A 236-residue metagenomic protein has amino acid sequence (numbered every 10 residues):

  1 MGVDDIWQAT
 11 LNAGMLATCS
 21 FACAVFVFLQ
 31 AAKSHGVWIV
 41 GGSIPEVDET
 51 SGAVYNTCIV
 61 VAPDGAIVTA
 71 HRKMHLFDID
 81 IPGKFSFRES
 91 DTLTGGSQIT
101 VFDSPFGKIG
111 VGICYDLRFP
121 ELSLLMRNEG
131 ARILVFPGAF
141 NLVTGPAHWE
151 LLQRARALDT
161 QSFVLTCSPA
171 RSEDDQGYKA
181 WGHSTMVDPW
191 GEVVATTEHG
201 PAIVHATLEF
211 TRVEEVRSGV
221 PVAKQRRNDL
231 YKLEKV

Functional and structural regions predicted by a protein language model:
G2-C19, A24-V40, K108, C114-V204: CN hydrolase (nitrilase-like) catalytic-core segments centered on the catalytic cysteine and neighboring Lys/Glu
G2-W7, L11-M15, Q30, V47-E129 (+3 more regions): Active-site catalytic loop in hydrolytic enzyme cores
I39-I44, D78-F87, L165-P169: Short Pro/Gly-enriched beta-strand edge/turn motifs at strand-loop
G41-G42, N56-V60, T100-F102, S184-M186 (+1 more regions): Short beta-strand scaffold segments in enzyme catalytic cores
I44-D48, S86-E89, A170-D174, V193: Intrinsically disordered, low-complexity segments enriched in polar/charged residues with Gly/Pro, especially when
P45, V101-F102, A157, T197: A structural signal for short hydrophobic beta-strand segments in well-ordered beta-sheet cores
V213-V236: A conserved C-terminal secondary-structure "cap"
